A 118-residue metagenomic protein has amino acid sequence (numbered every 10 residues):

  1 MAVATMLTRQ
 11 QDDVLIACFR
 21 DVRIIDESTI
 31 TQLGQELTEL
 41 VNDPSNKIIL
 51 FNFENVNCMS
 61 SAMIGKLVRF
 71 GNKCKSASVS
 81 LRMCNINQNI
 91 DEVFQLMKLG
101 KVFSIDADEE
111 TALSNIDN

Functional and structural regions predicted by a protein language model:
M1-A2, N118: Short, Lys/Arg-enriched, disordered terminal segments
A2-Q35: STAS-typified acidic loop motif
D13, Q88, E110: Residues that form or immediately flank small-molecule/cofactor binding pockets and catalytic motifs
R20, E54, E110: Conserved catalytic submotifs in the C-terminal HATPase_c
R23-F103: Amphipathic alpha-helical interaction surfaces in cytosolic regulatory modules
F103-A112: Short acidic-hydrophobic, aromatic-tinged amphipathic segments that line or gate anion-handling sites
L113-D117: Short, charged, intrinsically disordered terminal tails
